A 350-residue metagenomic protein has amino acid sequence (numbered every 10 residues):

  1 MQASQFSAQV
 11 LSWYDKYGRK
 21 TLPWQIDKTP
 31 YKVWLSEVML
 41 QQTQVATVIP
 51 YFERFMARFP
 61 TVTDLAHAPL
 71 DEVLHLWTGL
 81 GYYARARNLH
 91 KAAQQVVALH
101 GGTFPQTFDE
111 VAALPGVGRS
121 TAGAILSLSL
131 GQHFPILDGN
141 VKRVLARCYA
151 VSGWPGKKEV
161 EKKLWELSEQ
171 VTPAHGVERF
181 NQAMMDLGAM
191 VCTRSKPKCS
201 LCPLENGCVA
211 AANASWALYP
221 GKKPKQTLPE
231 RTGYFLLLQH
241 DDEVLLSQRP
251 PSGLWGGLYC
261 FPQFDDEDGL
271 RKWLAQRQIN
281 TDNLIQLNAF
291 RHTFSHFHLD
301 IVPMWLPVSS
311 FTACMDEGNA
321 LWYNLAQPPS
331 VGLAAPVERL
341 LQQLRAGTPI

Functional and structural regions predicted by a protein language model:
M1-K20, Q25-I26, A189-I350: Intrinsically disordered, low-complexity, charged terminal extensions of DNA damage-control enzymes
Q2-S4, A8-S200, L204-A217, E230 (+1 more regions): Catalytic cores of DNA base-excision repair glycosylases
